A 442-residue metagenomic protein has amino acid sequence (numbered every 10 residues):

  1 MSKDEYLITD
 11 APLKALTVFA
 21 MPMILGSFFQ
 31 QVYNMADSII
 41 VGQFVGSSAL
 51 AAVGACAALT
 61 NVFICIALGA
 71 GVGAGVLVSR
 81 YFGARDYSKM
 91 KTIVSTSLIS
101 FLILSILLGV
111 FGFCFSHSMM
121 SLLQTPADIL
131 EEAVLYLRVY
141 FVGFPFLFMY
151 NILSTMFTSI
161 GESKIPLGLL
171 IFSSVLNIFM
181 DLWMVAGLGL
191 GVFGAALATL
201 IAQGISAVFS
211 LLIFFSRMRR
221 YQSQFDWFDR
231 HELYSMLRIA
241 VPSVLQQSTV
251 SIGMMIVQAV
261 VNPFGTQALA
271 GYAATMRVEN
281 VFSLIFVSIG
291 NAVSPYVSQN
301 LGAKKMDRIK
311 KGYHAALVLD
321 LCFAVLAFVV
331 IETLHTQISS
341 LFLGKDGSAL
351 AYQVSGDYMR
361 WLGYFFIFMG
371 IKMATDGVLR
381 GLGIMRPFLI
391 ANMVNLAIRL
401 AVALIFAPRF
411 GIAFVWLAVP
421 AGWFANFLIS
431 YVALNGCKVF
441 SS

Functional and structural regions predicted by a protein language model:
M1-A20, V78-G143, G187-V241, V297-Y364 (+1 more regions): Short alpha-helical transmembrane segments in multi-pass integral membrane proteins
I8-F44, A58-G73, L77, L102-G109 (+4 more regions): N-terminal transmembrane alpha-helices
V18, V41-N61, A127-E132, V192-F193 (+4 more regions): Interfacial/gating helices of multi-pass transporter permease domains
V18-D37, V139, S173, A202-S206 (+3 more regions): Transmembrane helical elements of multi-pass membrane transporters/channels
F28, V32-L50, M120-A127, W183-L190 (+5 more regions): Helix-terminus/linker motif at the lipid-water interface of multi-pass membrane proteins
L50-V110, L147-P166, G271-H335, M369-G383 (+1 more regions): Small-residue-rich hydrophobic transmembrane alpha-helices
V62-C65, N177-D181, S206-L211, V281-L284 (+3 more regions): Hydrophobic transmembrane alpha-helices of multi-pass small-molecule transporters
G71, Y140-T158, P166-S174, A195-V208 (+4 more regions): Short runs within selected transmembrane alpha-helices of multi-pass transporters and secretion channels
